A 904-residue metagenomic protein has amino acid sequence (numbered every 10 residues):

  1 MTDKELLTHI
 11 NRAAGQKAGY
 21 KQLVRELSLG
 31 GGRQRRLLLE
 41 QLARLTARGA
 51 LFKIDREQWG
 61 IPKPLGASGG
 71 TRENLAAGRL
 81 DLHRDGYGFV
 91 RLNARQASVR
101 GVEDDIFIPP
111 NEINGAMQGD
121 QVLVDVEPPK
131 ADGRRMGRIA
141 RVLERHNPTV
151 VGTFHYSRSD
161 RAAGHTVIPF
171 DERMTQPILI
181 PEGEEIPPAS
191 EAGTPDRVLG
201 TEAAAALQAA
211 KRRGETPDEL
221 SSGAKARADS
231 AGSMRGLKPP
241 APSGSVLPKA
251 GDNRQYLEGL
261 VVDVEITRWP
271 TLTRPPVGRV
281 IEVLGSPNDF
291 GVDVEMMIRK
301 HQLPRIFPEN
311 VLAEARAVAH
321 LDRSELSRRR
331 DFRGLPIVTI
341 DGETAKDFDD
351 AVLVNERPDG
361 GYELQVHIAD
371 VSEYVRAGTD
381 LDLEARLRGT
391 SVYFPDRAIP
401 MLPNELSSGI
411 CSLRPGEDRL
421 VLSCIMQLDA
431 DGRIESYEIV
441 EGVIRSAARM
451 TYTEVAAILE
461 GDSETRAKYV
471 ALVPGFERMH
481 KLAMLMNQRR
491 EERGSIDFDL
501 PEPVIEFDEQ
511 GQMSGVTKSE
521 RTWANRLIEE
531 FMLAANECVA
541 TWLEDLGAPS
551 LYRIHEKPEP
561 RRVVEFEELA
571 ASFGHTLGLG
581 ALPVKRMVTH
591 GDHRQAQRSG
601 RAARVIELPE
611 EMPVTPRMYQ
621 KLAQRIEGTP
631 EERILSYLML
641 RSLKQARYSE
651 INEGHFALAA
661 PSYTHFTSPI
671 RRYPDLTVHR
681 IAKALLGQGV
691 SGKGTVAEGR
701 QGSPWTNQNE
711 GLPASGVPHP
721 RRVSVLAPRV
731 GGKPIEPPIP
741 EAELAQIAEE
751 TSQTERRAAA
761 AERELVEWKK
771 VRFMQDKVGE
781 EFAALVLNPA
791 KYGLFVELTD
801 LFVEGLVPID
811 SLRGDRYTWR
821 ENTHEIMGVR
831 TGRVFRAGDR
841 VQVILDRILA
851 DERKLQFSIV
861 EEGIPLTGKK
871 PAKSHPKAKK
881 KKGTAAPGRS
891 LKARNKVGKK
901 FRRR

Functional and structural regions predicted by a protein language model:
M1-K211, P217-D218, G814: Charged, low-complexity terminal tails
R25, A205-R213, S221, K225-K238 (+9 more regions): Electropositive polyanion-binding surfaces
P62, P129-P148, P270-G291, E435-S436 (+3 more regions): OB-fold/S1-family single-stranded nucleic acid-binding modules
A76, I108-E112, G137-I139, V150-G152 (+5 more regions): Short beta-alpha junctions and helix-cap segments that line functional grooves
E112-L123, I186-V198, K249-D263, Y817-Q842: Short nucleic-acid-contacting surface segments enriched for D/E, G, S/T with interspersed K/R
G115-R138, F154, R254-T273, G278 (+4 more regions): Flexible glycine-rich surface loops and low-complexity tracts that mediate binding to linear polymers
D120, G137, P808-D851, L855 (+2 more regions): Intrinsically disordered, low-complexity linker and terminal regions at domain boundaries
R138-V142, G152, I180-P188, D196 (+4 more regions): Core catalytic machinery and nucleic-acid-binding channels of phosphodiester-processing enzymes
